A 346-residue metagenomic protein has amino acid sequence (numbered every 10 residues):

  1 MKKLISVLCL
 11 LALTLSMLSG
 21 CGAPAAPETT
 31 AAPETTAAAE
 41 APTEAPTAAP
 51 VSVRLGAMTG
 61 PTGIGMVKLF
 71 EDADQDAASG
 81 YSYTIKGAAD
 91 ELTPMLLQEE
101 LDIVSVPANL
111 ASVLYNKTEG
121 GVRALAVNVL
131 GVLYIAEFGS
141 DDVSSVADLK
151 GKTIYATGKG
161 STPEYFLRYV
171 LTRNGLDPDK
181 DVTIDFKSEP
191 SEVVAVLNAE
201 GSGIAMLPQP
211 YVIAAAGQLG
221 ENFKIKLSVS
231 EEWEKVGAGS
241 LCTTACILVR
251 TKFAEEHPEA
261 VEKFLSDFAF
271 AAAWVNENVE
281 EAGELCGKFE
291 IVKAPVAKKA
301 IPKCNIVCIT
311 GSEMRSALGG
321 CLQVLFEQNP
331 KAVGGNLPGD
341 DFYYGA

Functional and structural regions predicted by a protein language model:
M1-L10: Positively charged n-region of N-terminal signal peptides that target proteins for export
C9-M17, L325: Hydrophobic core
L18-T30: Bacterial lipoprotein signal-peptidase II cleavage site
A32, A38-A41, A45-D179, I184-F186 (+2 more regions): Short, glycine-/small- and polar/acidic-enriched structural segments that line small-molecule recognition paths
D74-Y81, E232-S240, V307-R315: Short, solvent-exposed loop/beta-turn-alpha elements that line the ligand-binding surface or hinge of extracytoplasmic
N109-L110, T118, S191-L285: Pocket-lining segment of extracytoplasmic ligand-binding domains
A254-Q328: Secondary-structure end/capping motifs
G319, Q323-A346: Conserved C-terminal helix/tail region of periplasmic/extracytoplasmic solute-binding proteins
